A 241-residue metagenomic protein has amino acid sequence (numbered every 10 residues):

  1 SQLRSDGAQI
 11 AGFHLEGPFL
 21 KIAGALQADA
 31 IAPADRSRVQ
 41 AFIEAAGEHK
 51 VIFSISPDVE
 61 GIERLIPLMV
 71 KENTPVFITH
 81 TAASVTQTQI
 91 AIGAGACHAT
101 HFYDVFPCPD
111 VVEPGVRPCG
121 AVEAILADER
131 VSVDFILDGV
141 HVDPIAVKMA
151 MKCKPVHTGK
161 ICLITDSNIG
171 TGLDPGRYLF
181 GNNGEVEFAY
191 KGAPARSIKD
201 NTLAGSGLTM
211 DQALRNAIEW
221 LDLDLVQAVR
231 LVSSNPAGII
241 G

Functional and structural regions predicted by a protein language model:
S1-H49: Divalent-metal coordination cores built from histidine and acidic residues
Q2, D143, G238-G241: Short, intrinsically disordered, charge-balanced linker/junction segments flanking boundaries in proteins
L15, M69, A99, A217 (+1 more regions): Conserved, mostly hydrophobic/aromatic
G24-A25, P109, D174, F180: Short, function-defining helix-loop hinge/capping sites that tune catalysis or transport
A32-R36, V59, E63, G115-C119 (+4 more regions): Electropositive phosphate-/nucleotide-binding environments in soluble metabolic enzymes
Q40, E44-L173: Active-site core of metal-dependent hydrolases
R117-F135, K152-T165, G170-G241: His/Asp/Glu-enriched, well-ordered alpha-helical/loop segment that forms or immediately abuts the divalent-metal
